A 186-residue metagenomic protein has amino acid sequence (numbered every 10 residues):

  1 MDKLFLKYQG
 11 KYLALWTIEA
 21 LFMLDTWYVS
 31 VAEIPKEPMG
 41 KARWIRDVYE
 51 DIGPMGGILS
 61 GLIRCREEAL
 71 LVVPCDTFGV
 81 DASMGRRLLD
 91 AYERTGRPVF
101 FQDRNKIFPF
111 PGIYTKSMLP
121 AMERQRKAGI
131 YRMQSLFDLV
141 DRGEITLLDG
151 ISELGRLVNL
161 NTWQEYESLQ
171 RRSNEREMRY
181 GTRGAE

Functional and structural regions predicted by a protein language model:
M1-I130, D138-G155, Q164-E177: Nucleotide and nucleotide-moiety/phosphate-recognizing core
V158: Dinucleotide-binding Rossmann-like beta1-alpha1 core, especially the glycine-rich loop that anchors the ADP
T182-A185: Ala/Thr-enriched low-complexity intrinsically disordered regions
